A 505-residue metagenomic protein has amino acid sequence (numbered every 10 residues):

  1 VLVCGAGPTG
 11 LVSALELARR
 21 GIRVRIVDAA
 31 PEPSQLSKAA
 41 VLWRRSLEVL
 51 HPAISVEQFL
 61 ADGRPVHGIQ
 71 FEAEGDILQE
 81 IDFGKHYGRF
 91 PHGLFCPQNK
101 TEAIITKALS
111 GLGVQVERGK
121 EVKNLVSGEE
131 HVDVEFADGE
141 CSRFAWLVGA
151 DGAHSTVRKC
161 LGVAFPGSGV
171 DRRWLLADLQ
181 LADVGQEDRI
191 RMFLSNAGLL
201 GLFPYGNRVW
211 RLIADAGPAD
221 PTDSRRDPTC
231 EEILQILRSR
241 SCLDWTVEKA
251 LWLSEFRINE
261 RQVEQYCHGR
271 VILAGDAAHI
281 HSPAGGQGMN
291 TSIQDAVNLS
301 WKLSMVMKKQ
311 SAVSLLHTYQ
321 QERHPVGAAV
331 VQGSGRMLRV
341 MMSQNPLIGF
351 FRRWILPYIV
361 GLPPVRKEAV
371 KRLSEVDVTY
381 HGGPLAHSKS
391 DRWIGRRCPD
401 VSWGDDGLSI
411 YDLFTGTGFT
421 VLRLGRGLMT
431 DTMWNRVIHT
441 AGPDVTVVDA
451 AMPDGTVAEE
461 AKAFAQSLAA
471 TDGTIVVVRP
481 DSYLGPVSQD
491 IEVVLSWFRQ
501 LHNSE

Functional and structural regions predicted by a protein language model:
V1-T9: Beta1/beta-strand and adjacent pyrophosphate-binding region of the FAD-binding site in flavoprotein oxidoreductases
A18-K38: Glycine-rich FAD pyrophosphate-binding loop
R19-R20, A29, G88, A103-S110 (+3 more regions): Helical substrate-recognition/capping region of FAD-dependent monooxygenase/halogenase enzymes
Q35-S110, F203-P204: Active-site-adjacent segment of FAD-dependent monooxygenases/related oxidoreductases
D62, R225-T291, S311, V326 (+3 more regions): FAD/FMN-dependent oxidoreductases across multiple families
K107, H131-V132, D138, W146 (+1 more regions): Conserved FAD-binding catalytic core of PHBH/FMO-like flavoproteins
R118-V132: A conserved short coil-to-beta-strand element within the FAD-binding core of flavoproteins
